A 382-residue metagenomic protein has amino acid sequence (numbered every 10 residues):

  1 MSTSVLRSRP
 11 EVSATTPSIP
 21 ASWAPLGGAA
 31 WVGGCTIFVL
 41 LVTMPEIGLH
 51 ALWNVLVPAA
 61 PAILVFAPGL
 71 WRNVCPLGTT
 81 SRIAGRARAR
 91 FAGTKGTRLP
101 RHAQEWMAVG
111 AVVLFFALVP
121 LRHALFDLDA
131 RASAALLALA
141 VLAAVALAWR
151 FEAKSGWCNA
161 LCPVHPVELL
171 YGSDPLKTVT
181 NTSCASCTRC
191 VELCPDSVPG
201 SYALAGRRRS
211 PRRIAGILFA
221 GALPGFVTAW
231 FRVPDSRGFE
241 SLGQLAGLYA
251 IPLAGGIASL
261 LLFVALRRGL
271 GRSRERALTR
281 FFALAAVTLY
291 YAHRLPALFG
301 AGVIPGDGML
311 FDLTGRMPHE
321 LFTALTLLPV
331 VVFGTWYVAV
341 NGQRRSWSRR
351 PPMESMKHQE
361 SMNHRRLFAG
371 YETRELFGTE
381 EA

Functional and structural regions predicted by a protein language model:
M1-C184, T188, E192, D196-E354 (+1 more regions): Non-ligating segments of multi-cofactor redox enzymes
H358, N363-H364: Intrinsic-disorder-associated, low-complexity terminal segments enriched in Asp/Asn/His/Tyr and depleted of Lys/Arg
